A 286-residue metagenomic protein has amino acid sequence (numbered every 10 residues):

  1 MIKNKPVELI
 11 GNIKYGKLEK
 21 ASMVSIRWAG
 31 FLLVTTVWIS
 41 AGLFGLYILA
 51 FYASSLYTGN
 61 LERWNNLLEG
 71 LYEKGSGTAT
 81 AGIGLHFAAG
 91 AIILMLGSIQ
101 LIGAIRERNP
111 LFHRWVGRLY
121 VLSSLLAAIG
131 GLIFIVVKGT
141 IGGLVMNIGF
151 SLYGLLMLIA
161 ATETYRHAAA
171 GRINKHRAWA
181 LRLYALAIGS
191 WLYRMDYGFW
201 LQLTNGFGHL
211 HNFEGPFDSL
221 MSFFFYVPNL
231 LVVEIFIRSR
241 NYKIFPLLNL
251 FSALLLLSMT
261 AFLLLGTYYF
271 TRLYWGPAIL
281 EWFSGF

Functional and structural regions predicted by a protein language model:
I2-F286: Alpha-helical membrane insertion/targeting regions
